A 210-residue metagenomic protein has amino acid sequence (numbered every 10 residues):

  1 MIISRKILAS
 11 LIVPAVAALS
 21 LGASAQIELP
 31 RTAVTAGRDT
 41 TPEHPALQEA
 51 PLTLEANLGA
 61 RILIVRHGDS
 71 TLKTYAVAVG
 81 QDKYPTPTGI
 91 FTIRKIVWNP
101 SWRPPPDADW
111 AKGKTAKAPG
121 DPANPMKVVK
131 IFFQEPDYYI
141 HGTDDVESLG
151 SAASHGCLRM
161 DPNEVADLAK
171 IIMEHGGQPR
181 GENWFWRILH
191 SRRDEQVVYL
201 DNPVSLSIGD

Functional and structural regions predicted by a protein language model:
I2-D210: N-terminal pre-domains immediately preceding structured catalytic cores
